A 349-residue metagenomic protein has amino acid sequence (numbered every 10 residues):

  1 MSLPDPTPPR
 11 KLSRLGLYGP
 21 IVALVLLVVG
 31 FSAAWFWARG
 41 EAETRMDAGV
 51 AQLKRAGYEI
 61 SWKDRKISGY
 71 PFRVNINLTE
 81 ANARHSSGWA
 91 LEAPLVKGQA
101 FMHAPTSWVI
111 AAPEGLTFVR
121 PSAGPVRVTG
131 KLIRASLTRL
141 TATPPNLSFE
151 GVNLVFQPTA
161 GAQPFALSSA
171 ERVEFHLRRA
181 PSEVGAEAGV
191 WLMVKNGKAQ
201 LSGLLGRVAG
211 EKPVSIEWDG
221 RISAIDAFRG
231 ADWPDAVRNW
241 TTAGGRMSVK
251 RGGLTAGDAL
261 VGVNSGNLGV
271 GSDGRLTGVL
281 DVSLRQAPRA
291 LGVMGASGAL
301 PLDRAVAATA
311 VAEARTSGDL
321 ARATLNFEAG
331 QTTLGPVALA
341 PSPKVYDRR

Functional and structural regions predicted by a protein language model:
S2-T7, I21, G151-E217: Loop-centered beta-sheet repeat module
S2-V22, V237-T242, L254, G271-D273 (+1 more regions): Extended terminal
Y18-W35: Hydrophobic membrane-insertion alpha-helices, especially the h-region of bacterial N-terminal signal peptides
W37-K54: Alpha-helical transmembrane signal-anchor/signal-peptide segments
R55-E183, G197, G252: N-terminal beta-strand/beta-hairpin edge segment
N82-A90, L116-R127, L154-S168, R179 (+7 more regions): Flexible, membrane-facing loop/turn or short amphipathic-helix motifs that contact lipid bilayers or gate lipid-binding
I133-F156, V214-L254, M294-A321: Extended amphipathic, helix-rich lipid-handling scaffolds
L140-T143, G269-G274: A short, structured loop/turn motif at beta-sheet edges
